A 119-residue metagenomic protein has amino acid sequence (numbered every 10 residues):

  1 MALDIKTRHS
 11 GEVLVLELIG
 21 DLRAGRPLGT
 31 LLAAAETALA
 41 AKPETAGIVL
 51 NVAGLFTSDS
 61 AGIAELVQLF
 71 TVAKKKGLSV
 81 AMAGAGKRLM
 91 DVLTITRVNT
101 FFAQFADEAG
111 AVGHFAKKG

Functional and structural regions predicted by a protein language model:
M1-E17: Short beta-strand/loop segment at the start of cytosolic alpha/beta domains
K6, A83, F105: General small-molecule cofactor/ligand-binding pocket signal
G11, G20, G86, E108: Short, flexible active-site-adjacent loop segments at beta-strand->alpha-helix junctions, enriched in small/polar
E12-G20, I48-N51: Short, aliphatic-rich beta-strand segments
V13, S79-V80, G84, A116-G119: Long, contiguous secondary-structure blocks with strong helical propensity
L18, G25, A111: Short histidine
R23-F102: Amphipathic alpha-helical interaction surfaces in cytosolic regulatory modules
A103-G119: A charged, well-structured terminal subsegment
